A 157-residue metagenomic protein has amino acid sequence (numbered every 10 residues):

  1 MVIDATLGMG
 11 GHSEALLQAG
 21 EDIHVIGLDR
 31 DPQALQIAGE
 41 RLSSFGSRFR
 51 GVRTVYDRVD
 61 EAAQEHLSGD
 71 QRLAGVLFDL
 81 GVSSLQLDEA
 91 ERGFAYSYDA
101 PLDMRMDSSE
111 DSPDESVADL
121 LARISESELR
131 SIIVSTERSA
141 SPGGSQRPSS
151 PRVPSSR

Functional and structural regions predicted by a protein language model:
M1-R157: S-adenosyl-L-methionine-dependent methyltransferase catalytic core, i.e., the SAM/SAH-binding region
